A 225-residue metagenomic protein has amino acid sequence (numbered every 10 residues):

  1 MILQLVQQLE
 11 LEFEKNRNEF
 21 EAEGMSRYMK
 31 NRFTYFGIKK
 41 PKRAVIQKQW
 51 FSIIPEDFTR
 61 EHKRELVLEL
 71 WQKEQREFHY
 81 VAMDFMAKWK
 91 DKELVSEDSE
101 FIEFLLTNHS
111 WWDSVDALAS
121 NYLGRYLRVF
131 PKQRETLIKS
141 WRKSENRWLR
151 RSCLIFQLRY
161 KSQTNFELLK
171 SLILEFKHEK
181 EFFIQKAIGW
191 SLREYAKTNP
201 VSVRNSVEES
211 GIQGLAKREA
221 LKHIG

Functional and structural regions predicted by a protein language model:
M1-G225: Alpha-helical scaffold domains
